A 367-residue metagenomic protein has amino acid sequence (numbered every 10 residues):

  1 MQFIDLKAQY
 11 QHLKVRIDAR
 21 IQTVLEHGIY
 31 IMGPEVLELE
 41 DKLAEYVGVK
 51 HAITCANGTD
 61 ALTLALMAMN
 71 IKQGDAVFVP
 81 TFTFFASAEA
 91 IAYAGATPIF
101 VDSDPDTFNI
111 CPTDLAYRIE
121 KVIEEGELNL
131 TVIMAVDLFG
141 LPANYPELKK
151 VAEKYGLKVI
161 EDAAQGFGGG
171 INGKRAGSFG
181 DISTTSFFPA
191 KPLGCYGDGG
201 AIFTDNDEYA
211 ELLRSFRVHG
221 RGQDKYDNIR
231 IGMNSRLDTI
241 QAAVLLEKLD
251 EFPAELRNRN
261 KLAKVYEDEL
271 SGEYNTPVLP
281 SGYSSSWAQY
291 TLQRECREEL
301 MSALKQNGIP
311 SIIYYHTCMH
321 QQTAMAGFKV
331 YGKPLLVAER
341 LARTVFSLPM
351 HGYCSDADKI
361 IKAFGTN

Functional and structural regions predicted by a protein language model:
M1-I29, P34, P349: N-terminal "arm"/small-domain region of PLP-dependent enzymes with the aminotransferase-like
K7, V36-D41, V49-K50, T113 (+7 more regions): PLP-dependent aminotransferase class I/II
G28-A76, A90-A92, F100-D102, E125 (+1 more regions): Phosphate-binding glycine-rich loop
T81, F100-D104, Y315: Short beta->alpha connector loops at strand-helix junctions that form conserved, small/polar/Pro-enriched
T83-A88: Conserved coil-to-alpha-helix start sites within the AMP-binding
G95: Structured binding elements
D106-C195, F203, S347: Active-site phosphate-binding strand-loop segment of PLP-dependent enzymes
